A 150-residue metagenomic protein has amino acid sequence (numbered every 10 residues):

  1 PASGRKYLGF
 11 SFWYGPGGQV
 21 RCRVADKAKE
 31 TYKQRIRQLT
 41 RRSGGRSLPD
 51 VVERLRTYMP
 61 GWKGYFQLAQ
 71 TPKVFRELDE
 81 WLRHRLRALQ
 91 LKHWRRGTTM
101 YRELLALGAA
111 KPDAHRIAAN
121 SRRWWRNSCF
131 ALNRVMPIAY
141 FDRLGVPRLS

Functional and structural regions predicted by a protein language model:
P1-S150: Non-catalytic terminal/accessory segments
